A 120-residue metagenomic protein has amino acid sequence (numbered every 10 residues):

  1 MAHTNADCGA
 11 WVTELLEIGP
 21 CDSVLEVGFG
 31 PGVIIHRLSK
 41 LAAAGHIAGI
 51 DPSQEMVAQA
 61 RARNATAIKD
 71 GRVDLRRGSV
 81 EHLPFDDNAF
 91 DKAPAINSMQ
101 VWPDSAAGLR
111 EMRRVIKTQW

Functional and structural regions predicted by a protein language model:
M1-H3, M99, R110, W120: C-terminal alpha-helical "lid/dimerization" subdomain adjacent to the S-adenosyl-L-methionine
H3-D22: Conserved alpha-helix/loop element of class I SAM-dependent methyltransferases that forms part of the SAM/SAH-binding
E14-G19, K40, L83-P84: Glycine-rich helix-loop-beta junction characteristic of Rossmann-like nucleotide cofactor-binding loops
S23-H82: Class I SAM-dependent methyltransferase SAM/SAH-binding core
E81-A93: A short acidic, Gly/Pro-enriched loop at the edge of an enzyme's catalytic core that lines a small-molecule cofactor
K92-D104: A short SAM/SAH-binding and catalytic strip from SAM-dependent methyltransferases
A106-T118: A short glycine-rich, Lys/Arg-flanked "PGG" loop and its adjoining helix->strand segment in the class I
